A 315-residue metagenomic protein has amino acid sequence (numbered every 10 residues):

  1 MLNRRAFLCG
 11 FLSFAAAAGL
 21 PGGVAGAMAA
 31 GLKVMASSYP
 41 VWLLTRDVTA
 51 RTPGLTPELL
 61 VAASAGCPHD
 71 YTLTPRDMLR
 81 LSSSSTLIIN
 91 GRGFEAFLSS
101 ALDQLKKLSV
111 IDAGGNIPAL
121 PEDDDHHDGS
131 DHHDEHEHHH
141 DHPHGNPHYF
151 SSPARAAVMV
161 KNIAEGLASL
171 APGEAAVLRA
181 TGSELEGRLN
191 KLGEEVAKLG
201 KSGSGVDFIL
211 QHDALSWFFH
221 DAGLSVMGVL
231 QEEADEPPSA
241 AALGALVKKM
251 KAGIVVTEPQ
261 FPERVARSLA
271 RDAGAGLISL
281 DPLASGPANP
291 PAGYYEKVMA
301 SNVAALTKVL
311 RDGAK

Functional and structural regions predicted by a protein language model:
L2-R4, G10, F14, G23 (+1 more regions): Extracytoplasmic metal-acquisition and chelation regions
